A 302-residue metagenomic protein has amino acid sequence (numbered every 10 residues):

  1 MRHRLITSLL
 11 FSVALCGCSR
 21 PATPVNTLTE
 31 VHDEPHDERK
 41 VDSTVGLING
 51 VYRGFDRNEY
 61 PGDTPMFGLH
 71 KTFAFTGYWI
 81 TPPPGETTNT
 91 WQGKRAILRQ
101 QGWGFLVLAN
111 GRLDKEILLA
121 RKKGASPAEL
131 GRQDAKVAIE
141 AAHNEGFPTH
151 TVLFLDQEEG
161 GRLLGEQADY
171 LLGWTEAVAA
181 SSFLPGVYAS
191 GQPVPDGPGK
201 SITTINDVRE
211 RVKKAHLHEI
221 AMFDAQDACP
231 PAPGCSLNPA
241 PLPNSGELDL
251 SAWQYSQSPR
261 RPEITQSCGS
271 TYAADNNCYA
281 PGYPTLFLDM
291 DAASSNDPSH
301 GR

Functional and structural regions predicted by a protein language model:
M1-I6: Bacterial N-terminal signal peptides that target proteins for export
L15-G17: C-terminal motif of bacterial Sec signal peptides marking the signal peptidase cleavage site
S19-V25: Bacterial lipoprotein signal-peptidase II cleavage site
V31-P61, M66, V212-R302: Functionally critical loop-and-helix segments that line ligand-binding/catalytic clefts of soluble enzyme domains
K40-G173, A180: Substrate-binding cleft of extracellular glycoside hydrolase catalytic domains
Q100-G104, T175-G186, K214-A215, E247-L248: Structural alpha-beta junctions
S181-S201, M222: Aromatic-lined carbohydrate-recognition surfaces of secreted/lumenal glycan-active proteins
D196-L217: Substrate-binding cleft/loops of secretory-pathway carbohydrate-active enzymes
